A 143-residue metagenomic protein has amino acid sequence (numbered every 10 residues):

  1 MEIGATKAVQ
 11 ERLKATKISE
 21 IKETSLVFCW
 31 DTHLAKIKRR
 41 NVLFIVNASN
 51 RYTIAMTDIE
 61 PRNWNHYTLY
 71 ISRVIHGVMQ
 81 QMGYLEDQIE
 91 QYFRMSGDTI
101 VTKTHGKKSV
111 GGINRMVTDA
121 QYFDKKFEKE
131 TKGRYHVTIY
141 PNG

Functional and structural regions predicted by a protein language model:
M1-E20, G83-G143: Globin-like tetrapyrrole-binding proteins
I3-R39, I45: Short N-terminal edge-element motif at the start of the domain
R12, R39-R40, R51, R62 (+4 more regions): Arginine residue identity/basic-tract feature
C29-H66: A short, conserved beta-strand element enriched in hydrophobic/aromatic residues
P61-G77: A short, polar/charged loop-to-alpha-helix boundary motif
Q80: Short polybasic/polar patches that bind polyanions
